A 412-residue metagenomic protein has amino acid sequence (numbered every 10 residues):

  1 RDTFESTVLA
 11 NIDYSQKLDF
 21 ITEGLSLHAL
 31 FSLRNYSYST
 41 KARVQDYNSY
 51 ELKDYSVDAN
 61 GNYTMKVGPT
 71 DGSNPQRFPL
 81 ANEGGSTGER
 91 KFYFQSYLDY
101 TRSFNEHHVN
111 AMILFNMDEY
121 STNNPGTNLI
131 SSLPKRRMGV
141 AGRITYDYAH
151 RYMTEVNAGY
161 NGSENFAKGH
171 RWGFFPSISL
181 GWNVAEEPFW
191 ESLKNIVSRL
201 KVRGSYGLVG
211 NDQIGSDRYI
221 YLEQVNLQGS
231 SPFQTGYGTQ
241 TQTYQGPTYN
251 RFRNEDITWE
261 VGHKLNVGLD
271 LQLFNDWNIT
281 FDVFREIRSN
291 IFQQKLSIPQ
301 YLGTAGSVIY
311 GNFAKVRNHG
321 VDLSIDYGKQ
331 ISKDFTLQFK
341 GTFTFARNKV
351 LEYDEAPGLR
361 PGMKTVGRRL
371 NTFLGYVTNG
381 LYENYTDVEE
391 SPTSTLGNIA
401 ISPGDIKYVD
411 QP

Functional and structural regions predicted by a protein language model:
R1-L18, Q76-F78, E83-G85, Q95-D99 (+4 more regions): Outer-membrane beta-barrel transmembrane strand signature
R1-Q95, H108-N110, D118-K135, I298-G311: Surface-exposed, low-complexity loop segments enriched in small/polar and acidic residues
F4-A10, R90-F94, S132, R136-V140 (+5 more regions): Residues that define the transmembrane beta-barrel architecture of outer-membrane proteins
L9, F31-S39, F115-N123, A158-E164 (+5 more regions): Transmembrane beta-strands of outer-membrane beta-barrel pores
A10-Q16, F94-Y100, G142-Y148, I178-W182 (+4 more regions): Residues on the lipid-exposed face of transmembrane beta-strands in outer-membrane beta-barrel proteins
K17-L27, T40-A42, S103-V109, R151 (+7 more regions): Short loop/turn motifs that connect adjacent beta-strands in outer-membrane beta-barrel proteins
N124, E191-V261, N278-V316, D354 (+3 more regions): Solvent-exposed loop/turn elements at secondary-structure boundaries
R218, E223, Q330-P412: Conserved small-residue
